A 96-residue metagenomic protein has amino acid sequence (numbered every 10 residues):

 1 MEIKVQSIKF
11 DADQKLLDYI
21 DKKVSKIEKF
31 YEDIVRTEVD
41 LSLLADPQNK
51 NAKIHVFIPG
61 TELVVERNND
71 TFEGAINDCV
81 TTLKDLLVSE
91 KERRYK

Functional and structural regions predicted by a protein language model:
M1-K96: N-terminal, polar/charged subdomain of small-to-medium soluble alpha/beta proteins
